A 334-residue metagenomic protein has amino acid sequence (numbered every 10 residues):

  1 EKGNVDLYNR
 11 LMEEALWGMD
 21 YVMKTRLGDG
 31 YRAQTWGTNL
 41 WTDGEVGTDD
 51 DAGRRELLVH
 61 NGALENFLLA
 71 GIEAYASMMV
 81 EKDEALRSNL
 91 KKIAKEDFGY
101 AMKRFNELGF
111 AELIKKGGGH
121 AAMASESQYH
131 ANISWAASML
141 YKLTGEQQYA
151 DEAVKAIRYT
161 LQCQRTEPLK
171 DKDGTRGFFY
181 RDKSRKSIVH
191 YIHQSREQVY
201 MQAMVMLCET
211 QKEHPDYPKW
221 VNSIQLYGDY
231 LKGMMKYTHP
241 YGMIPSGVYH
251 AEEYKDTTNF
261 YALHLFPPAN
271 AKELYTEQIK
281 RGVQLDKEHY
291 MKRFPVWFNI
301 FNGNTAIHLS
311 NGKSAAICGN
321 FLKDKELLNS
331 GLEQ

Functional and structural regions predicted by a protein language model:
E1-Q334: Glycan-recognition and catalytic cores of secretory/periplasmic carbohydrate-active enzymes
